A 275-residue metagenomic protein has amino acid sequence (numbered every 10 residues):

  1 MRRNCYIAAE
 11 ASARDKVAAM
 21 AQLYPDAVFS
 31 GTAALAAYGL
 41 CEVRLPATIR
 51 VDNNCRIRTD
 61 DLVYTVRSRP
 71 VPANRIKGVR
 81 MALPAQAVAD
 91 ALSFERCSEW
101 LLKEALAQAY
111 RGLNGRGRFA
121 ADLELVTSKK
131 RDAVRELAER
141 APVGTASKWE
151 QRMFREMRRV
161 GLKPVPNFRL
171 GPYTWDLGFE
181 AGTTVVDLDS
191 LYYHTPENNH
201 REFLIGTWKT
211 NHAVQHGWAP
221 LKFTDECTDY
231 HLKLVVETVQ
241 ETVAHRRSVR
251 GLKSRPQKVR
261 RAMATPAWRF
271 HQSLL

Functional and structural regions predicted by a protein language model:
M1-V126, A244-L275: Short gly/ser-rich loop at a beta-strand->alpha-helix junction or flexible surface loop bordering the NTP-binding
Y110-L275: Surface segments flanking catalytic/ligand-binding clefts of nucleic-acid enzymes
